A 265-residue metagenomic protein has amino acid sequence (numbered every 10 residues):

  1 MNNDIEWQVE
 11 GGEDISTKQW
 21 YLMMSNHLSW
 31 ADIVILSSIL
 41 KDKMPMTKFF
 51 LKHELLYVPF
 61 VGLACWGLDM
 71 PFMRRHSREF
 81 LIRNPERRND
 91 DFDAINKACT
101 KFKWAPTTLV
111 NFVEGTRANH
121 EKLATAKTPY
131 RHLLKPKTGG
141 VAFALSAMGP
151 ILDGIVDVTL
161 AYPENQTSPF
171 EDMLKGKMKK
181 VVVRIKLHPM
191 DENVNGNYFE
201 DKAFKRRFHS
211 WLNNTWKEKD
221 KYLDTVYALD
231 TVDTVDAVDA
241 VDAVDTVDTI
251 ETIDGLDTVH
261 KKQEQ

Functional and structural regions predicted by a protein language model:
M1-L22: N-terminal signal-anchor transmembrane helix
D14, K41, T100-W104, G149: Residue-level signal for alpha-helix termini/capping positions
I15-N84: Catalytic core of membrane glycerolipid acyltransferases/transacylases, capturing the structured, soluble-facing
L56-H76, K103-F199: A cross-family acyltransferase "interaction/gating" segment
F80-D90, A124-R131: Short, flexible/disordered intra-domain loops and linkers
R87-T100: A Trp-anchored, charged/polar loop motif used as the substrate-binding/catalytic surface of acyl/ester-handling
E171-D230, H260-Q265: Extended hydrophobic blocks
L229-V259: Long, intrinsically disordered low-complexity tandem-repeat segments
